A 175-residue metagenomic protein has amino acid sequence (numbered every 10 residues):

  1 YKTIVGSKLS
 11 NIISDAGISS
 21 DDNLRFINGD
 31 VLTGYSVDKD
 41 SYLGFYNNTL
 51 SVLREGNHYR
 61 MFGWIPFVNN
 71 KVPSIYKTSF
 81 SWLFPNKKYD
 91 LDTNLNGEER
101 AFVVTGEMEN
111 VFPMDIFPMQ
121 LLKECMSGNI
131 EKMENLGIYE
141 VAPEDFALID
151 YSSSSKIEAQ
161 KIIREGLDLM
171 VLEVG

Functional and structural regions predicted by a protein language model:
Y1-G175: Redox cofactor-anchoring modules in respiratory/redox and cofactor-processing assemblies
